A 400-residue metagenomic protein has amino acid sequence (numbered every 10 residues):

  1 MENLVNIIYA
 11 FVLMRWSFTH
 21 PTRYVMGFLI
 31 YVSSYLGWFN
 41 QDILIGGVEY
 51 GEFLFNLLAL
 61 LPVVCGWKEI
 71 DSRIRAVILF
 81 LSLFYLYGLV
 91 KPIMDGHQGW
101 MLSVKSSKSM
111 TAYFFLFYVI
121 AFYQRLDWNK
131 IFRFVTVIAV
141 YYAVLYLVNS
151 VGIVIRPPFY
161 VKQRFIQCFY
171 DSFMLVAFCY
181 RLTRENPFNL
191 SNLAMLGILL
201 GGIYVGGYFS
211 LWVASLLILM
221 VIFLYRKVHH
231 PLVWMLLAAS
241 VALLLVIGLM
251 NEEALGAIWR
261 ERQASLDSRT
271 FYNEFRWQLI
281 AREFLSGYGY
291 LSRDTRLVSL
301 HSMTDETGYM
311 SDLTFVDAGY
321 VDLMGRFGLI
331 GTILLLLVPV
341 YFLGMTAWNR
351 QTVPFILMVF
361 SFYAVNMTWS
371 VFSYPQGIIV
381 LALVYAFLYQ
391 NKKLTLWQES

Functional and structural regions predicted by a protein language model:
M1-C65, L86-M94, L145-P157, V161-K162 (+1 more regions): N-terminal signal-anchor transmembrane segment
Q41-D42, V90-V104, W128-F169, V298-G308: Membrane-interfacial helix-loop-helix modules of multi-pass inner-membrane proteins that assemble, modify, or transport
V48-L60, I74-P92, H97-A121, F134 (+1 more regions): Aromatic-anchored transmembrane helix interface
Y123-V154, Q163-Y225: Alpha-helical transmembrane segments of multi-pass inner-membrane proteins
V176, F355-N366, V371-S400: Transmembrane alpha-helices of multi-pass inner-membrane enzymes
F188, V233, R326-Y363, Y389-N391 (+1 more regions): Hydrophobic transmembrane alpha-helices and their immediate junctions
G201-G206, F223-Q263, Q278: A membrane-periplasm/extracellular boundary helix in multi-pass inner-membrane enzymes that assemble envelope glycans
W259-F327: Long extracytoplasmic/lumenal interhelical loops at the membrane interface of multi-pass membrane proteins
